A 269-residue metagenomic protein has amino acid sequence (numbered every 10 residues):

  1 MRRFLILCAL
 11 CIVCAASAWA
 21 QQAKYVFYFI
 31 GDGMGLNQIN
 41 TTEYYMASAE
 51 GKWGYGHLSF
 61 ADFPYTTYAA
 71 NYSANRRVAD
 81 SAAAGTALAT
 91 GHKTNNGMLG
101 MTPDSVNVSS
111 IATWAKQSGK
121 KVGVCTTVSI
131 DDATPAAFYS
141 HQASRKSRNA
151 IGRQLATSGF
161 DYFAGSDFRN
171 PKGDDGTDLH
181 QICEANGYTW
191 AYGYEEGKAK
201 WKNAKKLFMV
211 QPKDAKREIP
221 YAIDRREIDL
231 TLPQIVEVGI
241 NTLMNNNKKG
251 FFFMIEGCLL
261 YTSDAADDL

Functional and structural regions predicted by a protein language model:
M1-F4: Positively charged n-region of N-terminal signal peptides that target proteins for export
L7-A15: Bacterial N-terminal signal peptides
A16-A20: Sec/Tat signal peptide C-region and signal peptidase I cleavage site
Q21-K172, T177-W201, K205: N-terminal catalytic scaffold of extracellular/periplasmic and nuclease hydrolases that process anionic headgroups
F29-I30, C125, G165, V210-K213 (+1 more regions): Generic beta-strand/beta-sheet core signal
L88-N95, P212-R225: Gly-rich Lys/Arg/Thr-decorated short loops/hinges at beta-loop-alpha junctions or inter-strand turns that position
A191, G197-V210, I235-C258: Active-site regions of oxyanion-processing enzymes, predominantly non-cytosolic
Y261-L269: Single conserved hydrophobic/aromatic residue that forms the stacking wall/gate of nucleotide- or nucleobase-binding
